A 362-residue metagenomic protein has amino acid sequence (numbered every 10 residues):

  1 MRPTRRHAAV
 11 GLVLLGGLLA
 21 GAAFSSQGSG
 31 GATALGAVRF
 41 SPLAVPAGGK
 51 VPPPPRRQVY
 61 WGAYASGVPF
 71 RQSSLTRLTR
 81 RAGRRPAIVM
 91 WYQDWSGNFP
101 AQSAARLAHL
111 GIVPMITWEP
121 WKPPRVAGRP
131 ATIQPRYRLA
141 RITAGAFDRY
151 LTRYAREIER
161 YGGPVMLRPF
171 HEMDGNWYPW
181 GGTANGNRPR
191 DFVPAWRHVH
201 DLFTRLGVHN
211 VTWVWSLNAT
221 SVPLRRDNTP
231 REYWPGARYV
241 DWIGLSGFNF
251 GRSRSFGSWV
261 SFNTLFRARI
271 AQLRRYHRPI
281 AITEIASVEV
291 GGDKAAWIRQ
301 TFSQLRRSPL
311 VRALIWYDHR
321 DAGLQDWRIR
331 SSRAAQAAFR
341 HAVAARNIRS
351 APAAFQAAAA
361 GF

Functional and structural regions predicted by a protein language model:
A20-P46: C-terminal region of N-terminal signal peptides and the immediate post-cleavage residues of exported proteins
V38-G97, Q356, F362: Boundary/entry segment of secreted carbohydrate-active catalytic domains
P54-V68, A281-F362: Substrate-binding cleft of secreted/luminal carbohydrate-active enzymes
P69-L78, N98-R106, R149-Y154, A219-P235 (+2 more regions): Alpha-helical scaffolding within the catalytic cores of extracellular/periplasmic polymer-degrading hydrolases
V89, L167, D241-I243, L314: Conserved, mostly hydrophobic/aromatic
Q102-E119, R238-G291: Glycoside hydrolase catalytic-domain groove-lining segments
Q102-V211, W215, R330, F339 (+2 more regions): Substrate-binding cleft of extracellular glycoside hydrolase catalytic domains
H200-D227, R278-V290, W316: Aromatic-lined carbohydrate-recognition surfaces of secreted/lumenal glycan-active proteins
